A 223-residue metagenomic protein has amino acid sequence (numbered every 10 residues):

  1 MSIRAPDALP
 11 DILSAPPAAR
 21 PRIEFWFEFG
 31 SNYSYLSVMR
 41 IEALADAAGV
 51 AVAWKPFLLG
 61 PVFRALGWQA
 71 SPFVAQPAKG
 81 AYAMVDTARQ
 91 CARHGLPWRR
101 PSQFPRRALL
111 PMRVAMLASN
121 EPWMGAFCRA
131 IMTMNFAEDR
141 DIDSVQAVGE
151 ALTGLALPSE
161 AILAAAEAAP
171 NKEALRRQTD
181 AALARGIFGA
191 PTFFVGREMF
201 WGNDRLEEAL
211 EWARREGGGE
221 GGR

Functional and structural regions predicted by a protein language model:
I3, I12, A18-E24, E28-V50 (+2 more regions): C-terminal cap of thioredoxin/glutaredoxin-like
D7-L9: N-terminal regions that are enriched for targeting/export leaders and immediately downstream pro/stem segments
F29, Y35-N135: Structural alpha/beta surface segment adjacent to cysteine/selenocysteine redox centers across thiol/disulfide enzymes
